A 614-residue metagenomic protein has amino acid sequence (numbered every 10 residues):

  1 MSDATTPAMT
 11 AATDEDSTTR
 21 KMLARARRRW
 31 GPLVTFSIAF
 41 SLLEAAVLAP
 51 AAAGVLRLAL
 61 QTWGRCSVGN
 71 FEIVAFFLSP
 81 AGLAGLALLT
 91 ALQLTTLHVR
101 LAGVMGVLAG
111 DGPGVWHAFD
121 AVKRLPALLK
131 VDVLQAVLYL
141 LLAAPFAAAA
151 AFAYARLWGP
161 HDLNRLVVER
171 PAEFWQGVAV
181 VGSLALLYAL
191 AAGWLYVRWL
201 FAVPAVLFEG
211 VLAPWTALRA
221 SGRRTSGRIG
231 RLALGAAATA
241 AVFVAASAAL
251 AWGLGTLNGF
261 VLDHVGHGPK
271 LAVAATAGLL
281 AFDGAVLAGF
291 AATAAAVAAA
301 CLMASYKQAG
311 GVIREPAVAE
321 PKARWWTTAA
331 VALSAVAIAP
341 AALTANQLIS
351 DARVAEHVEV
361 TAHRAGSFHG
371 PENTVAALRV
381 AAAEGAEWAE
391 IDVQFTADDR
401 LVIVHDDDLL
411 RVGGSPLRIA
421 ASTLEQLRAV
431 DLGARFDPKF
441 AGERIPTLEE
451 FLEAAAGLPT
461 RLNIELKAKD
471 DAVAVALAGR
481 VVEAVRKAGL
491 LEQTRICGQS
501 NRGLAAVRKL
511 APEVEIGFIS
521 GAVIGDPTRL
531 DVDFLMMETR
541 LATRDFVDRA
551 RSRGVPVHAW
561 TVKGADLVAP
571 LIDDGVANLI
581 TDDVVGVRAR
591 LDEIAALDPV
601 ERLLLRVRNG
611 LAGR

Functional and structural regions predicted by a protein language model:
M1-E356: Hydrophobic alpha-helical membrane segments
Q347-D398, V402-I403: Membrane-interface segments at or immediately adjacent to transmembrane helices that form the boundary between
R353-A355, L452-L458, E483-G489, R508-A511 (+3 more regions): Acidic (Asp/Glu)-rich catalytic clusters
H357-T361, W388, L401, P459-N463 (+5 more regions): Structural preference for beta-strand elements that scaffold enzyme active sites
H363, A381, D392, L427 (+8 more regions): Conserved, mostly hydrophobic/aromatic
P371, T396-D398, V475, N501-L504 (+2 more regions): Active-site-adjacent beta->alpha loops and helix N-cap segments on the catalytic face of soluble alpha/beta enzymes
H405-E515, V607-G613: Metal-dependent phosphodiesterase/phospholipase catalytic core, i.e., the His/Asp/Glu-rich active-site region
G517-R614: C-terminal active-site rim and adjoining tail of enzyme catalytic domains
